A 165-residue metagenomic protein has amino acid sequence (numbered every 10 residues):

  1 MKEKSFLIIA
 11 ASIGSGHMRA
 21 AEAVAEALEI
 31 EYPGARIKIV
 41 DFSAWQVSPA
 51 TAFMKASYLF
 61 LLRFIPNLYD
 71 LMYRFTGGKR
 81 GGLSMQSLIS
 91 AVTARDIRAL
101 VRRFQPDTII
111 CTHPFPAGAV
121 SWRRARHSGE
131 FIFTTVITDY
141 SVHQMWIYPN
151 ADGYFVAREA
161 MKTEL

Functional and structural regions predicted by a protein language model:
M1-L7: Extreme N-terminal starter segment of soluble prokaryotic enzymes
I9-A11, V40, V136: Short hydrophobic segments within beta-strands
A11-A20: A short, glycine/small-residue-rich beta-strand->loop->alpha-helix junction that serves as a flexible
H17, V47, A117-A119, H143-Q144 (+1 more regions): Short, well-ordered alpha-helical microsegments
A23-F104: Conserved N-terminal ligand/cofactor-binding loop architecture of enzyme catalytic domains
R95-I109, G118-T134: Glycosyltransferases and closely related glycan-assembly transferases that use nucleotide-activated donors
A125-L165: Active-site-proximal region of nucleotide-activated glycan assembly enzymes, centered on histidine/acidic-rich loops
